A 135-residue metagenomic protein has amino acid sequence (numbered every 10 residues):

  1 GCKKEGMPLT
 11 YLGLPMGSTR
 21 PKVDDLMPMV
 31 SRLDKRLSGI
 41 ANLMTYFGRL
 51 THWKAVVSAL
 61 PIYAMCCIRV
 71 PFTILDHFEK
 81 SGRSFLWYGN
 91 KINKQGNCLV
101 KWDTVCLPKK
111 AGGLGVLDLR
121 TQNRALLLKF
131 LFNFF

Functional and structural regions predicted by a protein language model:
G1-F135: Nucleotidyl polymerases of mobile genetic elements and RNA viruses
